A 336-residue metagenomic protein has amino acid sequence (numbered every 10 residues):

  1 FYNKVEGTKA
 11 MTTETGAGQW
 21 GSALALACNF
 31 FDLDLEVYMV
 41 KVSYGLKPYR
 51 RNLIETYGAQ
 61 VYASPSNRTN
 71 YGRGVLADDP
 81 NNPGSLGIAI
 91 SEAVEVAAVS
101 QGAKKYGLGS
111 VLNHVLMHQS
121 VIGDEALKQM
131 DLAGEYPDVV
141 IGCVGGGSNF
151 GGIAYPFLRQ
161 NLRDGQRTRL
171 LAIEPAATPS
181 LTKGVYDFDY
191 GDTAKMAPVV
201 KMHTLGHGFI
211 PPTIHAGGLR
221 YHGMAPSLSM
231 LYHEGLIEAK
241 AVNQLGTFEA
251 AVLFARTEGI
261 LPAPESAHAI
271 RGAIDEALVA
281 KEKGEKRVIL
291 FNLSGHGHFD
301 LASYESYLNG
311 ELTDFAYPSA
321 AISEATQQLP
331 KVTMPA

Functional and structural regions predicted by a protein language model:
F1-G7, S22-D34, E55-T56, A154-D164 (+1 more regions): Alpha-helix C-terminal capping segments
F1-M11, E125-E135: Short internal alpha-helix immediately C-terminal to a glycine-rich phosphate-binding loop in Rossmann-like
F1-Y2, A10-T12, W20-P83, S180-Y190 (+1 more regions): Active-site-proximal loop->helix
E6-V42, Y136-F150, L170, R287-L293: A short, small-residue-rich loop immediately preceding and capping a beta-strand
G7-K9, F31-L35, Y57-A59, Q101-K104 (+5 more regions): Short coil/turn connectors at secondary-structure junctions
T69, V75-L116, I122, A133-G134 (+3 more regions): Active-site/ligand-binding loops adjacent to catalytic centers
Q119, G123, G151-Y155: Conserved PLP-enzyme active-site core in the AAT-like
V144-S148, G152, Q244-N309: Claisen-condensing/thiolase-fold acyl-transfer catalytic domains that form or cleave C-C bonds in fatty acid
